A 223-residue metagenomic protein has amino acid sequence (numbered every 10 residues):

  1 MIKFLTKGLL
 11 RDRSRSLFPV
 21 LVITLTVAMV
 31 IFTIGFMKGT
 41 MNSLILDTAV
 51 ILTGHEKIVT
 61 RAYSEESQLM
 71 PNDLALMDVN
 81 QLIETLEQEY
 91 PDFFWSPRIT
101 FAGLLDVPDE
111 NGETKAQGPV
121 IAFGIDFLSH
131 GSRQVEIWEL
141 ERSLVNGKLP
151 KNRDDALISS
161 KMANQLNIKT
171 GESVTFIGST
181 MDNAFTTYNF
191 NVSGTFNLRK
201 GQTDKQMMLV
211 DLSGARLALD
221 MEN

Functional and structural regions predicted by a protein language model:
M1-I31: N-terminal Sec/SRP start-transfer signal
D12-S16, D47, R199: Loop-to-transmembrane-helix entry motif
L21-V22, G35, L74: Transmembrane alpha-helices
I23, G54, V59-S64: Short, conserved active-site loops that position catalytic residues or coordinate cofactors/metal ions across diverse
A28-I58: Alpha-helical transmembrane segments
R61, E65, P71-E222: A structural signal for hydrophobic secondary-structure junctions, strongest on transmembrane helix-loop-helix units
